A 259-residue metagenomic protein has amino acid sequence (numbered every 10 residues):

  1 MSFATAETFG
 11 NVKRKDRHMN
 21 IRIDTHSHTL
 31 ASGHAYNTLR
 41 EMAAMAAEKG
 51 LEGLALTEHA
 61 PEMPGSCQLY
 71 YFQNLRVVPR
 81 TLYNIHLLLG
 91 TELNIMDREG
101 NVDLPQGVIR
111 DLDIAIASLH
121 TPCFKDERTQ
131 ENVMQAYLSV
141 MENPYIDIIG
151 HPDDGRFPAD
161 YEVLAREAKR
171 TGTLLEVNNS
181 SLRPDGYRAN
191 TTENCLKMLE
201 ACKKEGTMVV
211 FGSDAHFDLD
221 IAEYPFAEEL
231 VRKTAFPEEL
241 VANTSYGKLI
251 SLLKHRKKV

Functional and structural regions predicted by a protein language model:
F9-H28: Replace "His-x-His-based motif
N20, A47, A60, G65-V177 (+2 more regions): Extended substrate/RNA-proximal surfaces in nucleic-acid metabolism proteins
R22-S32, L56-H59, I149-D153, S213-A215: Histidine-centered catalytic micro-motifs
A31-G50, L54-G65: Metal-associated gating/positioning segment near the N- to mid-region
G33-Y36, S66-L69, P158-A165, D185-A201 (+2 more regions): Histidine/acidic-residue-rich catalytic or RNA/ligand-binding cores of hydrolases and nuclease-related proteins
E52-G53, L174, M208, P237: Residue-level detector of anion-binding/catalytic polar loops
L174-Y187: His/Asp/Glu-enriched short active-site or ligand-binding loop at hydrolase and phosphoryl-transfer sites
T207-I221: Short acidic/histidine-rich active-site segments
